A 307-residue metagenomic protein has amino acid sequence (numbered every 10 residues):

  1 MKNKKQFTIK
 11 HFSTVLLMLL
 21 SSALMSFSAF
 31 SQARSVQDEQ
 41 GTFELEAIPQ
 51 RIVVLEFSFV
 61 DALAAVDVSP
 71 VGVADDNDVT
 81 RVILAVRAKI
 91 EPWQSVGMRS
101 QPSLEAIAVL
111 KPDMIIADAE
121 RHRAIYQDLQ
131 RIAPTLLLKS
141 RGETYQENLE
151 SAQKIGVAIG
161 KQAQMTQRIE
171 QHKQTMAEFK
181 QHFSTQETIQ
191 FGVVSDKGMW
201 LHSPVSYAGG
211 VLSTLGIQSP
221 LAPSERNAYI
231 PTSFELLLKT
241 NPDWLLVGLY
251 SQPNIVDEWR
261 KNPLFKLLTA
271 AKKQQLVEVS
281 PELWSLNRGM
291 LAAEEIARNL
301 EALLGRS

Functional and structural regions predicted by a protein language model:
S13-S26: Bacterial N-terminal signal peptides
F27-Q32: Sec/Tat signal peptide C-region and signal peptidase I cleavage site
R51, F57-A106: A short, structured surface patch at a secondary-structure boundary
R51-V66, Q164-I217: Basic- and aromatic-lined ligand-binding clefts that recognize polyanionic substrates
N77-R81, L201-I230: Alpha-helical, coiled-coil/dimerization segments enriched in small aliphatic residues
L104, K111-A117, P134, L237 (+1 more regions): Proline-aspartate-enriched helix->loop->beta-strand connector
A124, L138-K154, T188-G209, Q252-E258: Extracytoplasmic ligand-binding site segments that recognize negatively charged/polar headgroups
W244-S307: Structured C-terminal subdomain patch of bacterial secreted/periplasmic proteins
